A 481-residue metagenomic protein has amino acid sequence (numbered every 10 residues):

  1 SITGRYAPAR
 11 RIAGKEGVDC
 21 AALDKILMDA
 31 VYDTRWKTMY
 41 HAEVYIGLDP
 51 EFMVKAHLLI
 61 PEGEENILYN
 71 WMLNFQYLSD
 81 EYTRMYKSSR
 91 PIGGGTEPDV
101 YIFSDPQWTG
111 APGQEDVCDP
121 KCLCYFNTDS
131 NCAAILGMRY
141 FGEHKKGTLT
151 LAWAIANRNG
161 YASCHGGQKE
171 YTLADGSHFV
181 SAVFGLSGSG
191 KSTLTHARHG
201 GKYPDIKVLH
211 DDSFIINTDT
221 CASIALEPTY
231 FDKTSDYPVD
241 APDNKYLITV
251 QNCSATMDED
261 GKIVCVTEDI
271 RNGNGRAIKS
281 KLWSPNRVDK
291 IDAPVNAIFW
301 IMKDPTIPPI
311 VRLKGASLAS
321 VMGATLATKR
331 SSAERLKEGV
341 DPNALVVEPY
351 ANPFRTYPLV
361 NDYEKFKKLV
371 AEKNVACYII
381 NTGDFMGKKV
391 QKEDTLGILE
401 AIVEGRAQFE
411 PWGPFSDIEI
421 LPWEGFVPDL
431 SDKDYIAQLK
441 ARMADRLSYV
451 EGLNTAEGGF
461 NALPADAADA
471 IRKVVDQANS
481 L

Functional and structural regions predicted by a protein language model:
S1-V180, I215-L481: A noncatalytic interaction/capping subdomain that flanks phosphate/NTP-handling catalytic cores
A174-Y203: Glycine-rich phosphate-binding P-loop
G185-S187, L209, Y378: Short conserved micro-motifs on helix faces and helix-strand junctions that flank and scaffold key functional residues
G200-S213, D219-C221: Post-Walker A helix-loop "phosphate-sensing" segment adjacent to the P-loop in P-loop NTPases
